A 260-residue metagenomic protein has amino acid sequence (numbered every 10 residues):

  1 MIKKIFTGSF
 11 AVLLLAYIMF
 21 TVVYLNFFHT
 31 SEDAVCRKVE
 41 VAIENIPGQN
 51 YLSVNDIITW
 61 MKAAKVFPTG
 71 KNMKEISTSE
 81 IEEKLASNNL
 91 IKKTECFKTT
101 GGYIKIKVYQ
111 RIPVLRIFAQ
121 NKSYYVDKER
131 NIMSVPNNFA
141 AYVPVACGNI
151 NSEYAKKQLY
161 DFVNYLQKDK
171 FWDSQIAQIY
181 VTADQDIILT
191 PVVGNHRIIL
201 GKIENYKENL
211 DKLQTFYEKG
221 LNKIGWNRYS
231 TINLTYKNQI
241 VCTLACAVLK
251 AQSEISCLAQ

Functional and structural regions predicted by a protein language model:
T7-Y24: Hydrophobic membrane-insertion alpha-helices, especially the h-region of bacterial N-terminal signal peptides
T30-N137: Terminal hydrophobic membrane-targeting helix
C36-K38, I76, T99-Y103, Q120-N121 (+7 more regions): Extracytoplasmic
N45-S87, N137-N164, G201-I203, K207 (+2 more regions): Periplasmic/extracytosolic POTRA-like scaffold domains at the N-termini of outer-membrane and outer-envelope
A86-K92, Q167-Q175, K223-N227: Short secondary-structure junctions
K92-K93, Y103, I112-L115, M133-S134 (+6 more regions): Short beta-strands and strand-coil junctions in structured, solvent-facing domains, enriched
K107-A183, T190-P191, R197-I198: Extracytoplasmic segments of membrane-associated envelope/inner-membrane machinery
I203-Q260: Extracytoplasmic/luminal low-complexity segments enriched in Pro/Gly and acidic/polar residues that act as flexible
